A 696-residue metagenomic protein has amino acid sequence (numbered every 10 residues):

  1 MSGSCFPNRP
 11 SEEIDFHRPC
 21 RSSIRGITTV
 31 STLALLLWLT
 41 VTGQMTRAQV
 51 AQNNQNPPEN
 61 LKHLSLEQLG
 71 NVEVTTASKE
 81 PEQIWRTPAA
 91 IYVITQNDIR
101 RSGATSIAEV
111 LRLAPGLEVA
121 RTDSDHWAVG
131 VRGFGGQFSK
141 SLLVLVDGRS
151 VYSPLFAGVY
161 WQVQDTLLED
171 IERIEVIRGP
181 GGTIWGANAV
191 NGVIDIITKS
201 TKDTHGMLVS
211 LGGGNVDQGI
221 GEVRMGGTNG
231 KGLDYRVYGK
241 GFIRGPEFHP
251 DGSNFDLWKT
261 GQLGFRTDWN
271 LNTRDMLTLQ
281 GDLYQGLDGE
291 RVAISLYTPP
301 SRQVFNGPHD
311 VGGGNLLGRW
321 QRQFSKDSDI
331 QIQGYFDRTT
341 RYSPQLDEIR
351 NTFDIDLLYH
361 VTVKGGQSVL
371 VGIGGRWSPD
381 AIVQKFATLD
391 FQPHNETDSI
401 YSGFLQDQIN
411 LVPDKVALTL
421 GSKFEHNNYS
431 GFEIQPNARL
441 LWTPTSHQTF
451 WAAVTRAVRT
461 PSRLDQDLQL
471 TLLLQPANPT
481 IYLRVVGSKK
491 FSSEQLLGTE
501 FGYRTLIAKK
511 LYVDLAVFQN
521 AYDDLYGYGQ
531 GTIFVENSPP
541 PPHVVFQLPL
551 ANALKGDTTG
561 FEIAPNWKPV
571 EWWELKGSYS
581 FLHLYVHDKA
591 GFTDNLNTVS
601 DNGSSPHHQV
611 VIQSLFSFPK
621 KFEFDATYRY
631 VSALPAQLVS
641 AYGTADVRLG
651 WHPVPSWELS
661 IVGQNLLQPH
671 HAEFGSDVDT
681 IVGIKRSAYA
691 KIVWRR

Functional and structural regions predicted by a protein language model:
T75-Y92, A108, R112-S153, E172: Extracytoplasmic beta-strand/coil segments of soluble accessory domains associated with Gram-negative outer-membrane
S150-R178: Short acidic/polar hinge/loop motifs at secondary-structure boundaries that mediate gating or recognition
G182-T183, D195, D203-T204, G212 (+2 more regions): Periplasmic-side early beta-strands and strand-to-turn transitions of outer-membrane beta-barrels
L257-S378, Y512: Outer-membrane beta-barrel domain signature, strongest for Gram-negative TonB-dependent receptors and also present
G264, T352-L358, E396-D398, S402-F404 (+6 more regions): Outer membrane beta-barrel strand-and-loop segments of large Gram-negative receptors, especially TonB-dependent
L287, A293-T298, D380-Q384, H394 (+7 more regions): Surface-exposed extracellular loop regions of Gram-negative outer-membrane beta-barrel proteins, predominantly
N410-A417, F518-Y522, P540-L634: Gram-negative outer-membrane beta-barrel transporters
V458, G650-R696: C-terminal beta-signal and adjacent terminal beta-strands/loops of Gram-negative outer-membrane beta-barrel proteins
